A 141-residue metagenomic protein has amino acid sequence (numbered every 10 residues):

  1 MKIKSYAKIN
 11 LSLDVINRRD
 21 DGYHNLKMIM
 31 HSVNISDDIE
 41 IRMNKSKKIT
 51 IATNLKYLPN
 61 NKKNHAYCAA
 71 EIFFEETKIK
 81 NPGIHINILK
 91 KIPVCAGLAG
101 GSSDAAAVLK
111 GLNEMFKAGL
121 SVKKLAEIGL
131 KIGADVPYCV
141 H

Functional and structural regions predicted by a protein language model:
M1-A96, E114-K123: ATP-binding N-lobe of GHMP and related small-molecule kinases
A7, V140-H141: A cytosolic small-molecule/anion-sensing beta-strand core signal
A96-V122, Y138-V140: DPxDG-like acidic metal-binding loop motif
S121-I132: Short, well-structured alpha-helical segments that form the helix of a local strand-helix-strand
